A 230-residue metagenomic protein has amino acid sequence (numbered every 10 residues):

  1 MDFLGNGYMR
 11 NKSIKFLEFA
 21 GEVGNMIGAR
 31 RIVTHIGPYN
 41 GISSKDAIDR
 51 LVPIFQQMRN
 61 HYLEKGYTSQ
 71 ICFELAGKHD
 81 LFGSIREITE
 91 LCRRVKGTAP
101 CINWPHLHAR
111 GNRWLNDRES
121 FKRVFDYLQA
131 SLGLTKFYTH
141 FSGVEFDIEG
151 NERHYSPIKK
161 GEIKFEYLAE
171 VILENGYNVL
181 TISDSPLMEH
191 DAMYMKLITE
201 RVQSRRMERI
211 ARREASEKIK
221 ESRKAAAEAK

Functional and structural regions predicted by a protein language model:
M1-L4, I148-E152: N-terminal small/glycine-rich loop or linker at the start of catalytic domains across soluble metabolic enzymes
D2-C101: Active-site acidic/histidine proton-transfer and metal-coordination neighborhood in alpha/beta enzyme cores
G24, L91-C92, L128, I172 (+1 more regions): Generic structural signal for hydrophobic
R30, F137, N178-V179: Short acidic/polar active-site loop segments enriched in Thr and Asp
Q57-N151: Acidic/histidine-rich catalytic cores of soluble enzymes
F121-S131, K159-E174: A short, acidic, amphipathic alpha-helical segment used as a generic capping/interface helix at domain edges
G150-E162: Glycine-rich phosphate-binding "P-loop"
A169-K230: C-terminal accessory extensions appended to soluble enzyme cores
